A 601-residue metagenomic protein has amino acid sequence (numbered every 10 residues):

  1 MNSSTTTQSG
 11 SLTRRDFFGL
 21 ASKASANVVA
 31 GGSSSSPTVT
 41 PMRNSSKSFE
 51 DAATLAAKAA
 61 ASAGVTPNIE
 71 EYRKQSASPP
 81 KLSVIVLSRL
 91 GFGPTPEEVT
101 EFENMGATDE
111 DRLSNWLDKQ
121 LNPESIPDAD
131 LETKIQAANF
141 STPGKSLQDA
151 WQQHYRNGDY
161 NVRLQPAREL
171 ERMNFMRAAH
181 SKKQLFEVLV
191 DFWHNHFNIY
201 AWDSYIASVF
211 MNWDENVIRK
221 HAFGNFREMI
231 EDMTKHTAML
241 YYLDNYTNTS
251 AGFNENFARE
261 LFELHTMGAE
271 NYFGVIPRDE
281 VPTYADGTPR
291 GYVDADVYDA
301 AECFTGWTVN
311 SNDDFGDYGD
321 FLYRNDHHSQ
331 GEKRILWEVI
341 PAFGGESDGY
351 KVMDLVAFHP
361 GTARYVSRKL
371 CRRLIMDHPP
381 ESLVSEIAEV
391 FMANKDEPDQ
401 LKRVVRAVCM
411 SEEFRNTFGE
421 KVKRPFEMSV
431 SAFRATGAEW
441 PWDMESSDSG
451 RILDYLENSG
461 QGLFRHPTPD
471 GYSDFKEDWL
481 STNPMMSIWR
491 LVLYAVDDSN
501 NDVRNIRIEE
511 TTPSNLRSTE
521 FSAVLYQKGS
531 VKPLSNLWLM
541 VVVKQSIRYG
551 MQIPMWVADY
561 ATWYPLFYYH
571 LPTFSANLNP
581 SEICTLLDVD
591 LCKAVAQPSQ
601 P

Functional and structural regions predicted by a protein language model:
N2, K23-A24, S449, G460: Intrinsically disordered, low-complexity segments
T6, G10-S11, G31-P80, V84: C-terminal segment of N-terminal export signals and the immediately downstream linker at the start of the mature
T6-S25: N-terminal secretory signal peptides and thylakoid transit peptides that target proteins across membranes
F18, S25, A60-V65, R156 (+4 more regions): Active-site substrate-binding loop specific to GH73 endo-beta-N-acetylglucosaminidase modules in bacterial autolysins
K58-P79, V84-P96, H359-A363, S367-K395 (+1 more regions): Flexible, low-complexity segments enriched for small/polar residues
I69-R73, E97-E98, E171-H180, W213-N216 (+3 more regions): Short alpha-helical segments and helix-capping/turn motifs at coil-helix boundaries
P94-N212, V217-R219: N-terminal accessory alpha/beta regions
D128, K182, Y200-S204, L240-Y241 (+3 more regions): Amphipathic alpha-helical interaction segments
